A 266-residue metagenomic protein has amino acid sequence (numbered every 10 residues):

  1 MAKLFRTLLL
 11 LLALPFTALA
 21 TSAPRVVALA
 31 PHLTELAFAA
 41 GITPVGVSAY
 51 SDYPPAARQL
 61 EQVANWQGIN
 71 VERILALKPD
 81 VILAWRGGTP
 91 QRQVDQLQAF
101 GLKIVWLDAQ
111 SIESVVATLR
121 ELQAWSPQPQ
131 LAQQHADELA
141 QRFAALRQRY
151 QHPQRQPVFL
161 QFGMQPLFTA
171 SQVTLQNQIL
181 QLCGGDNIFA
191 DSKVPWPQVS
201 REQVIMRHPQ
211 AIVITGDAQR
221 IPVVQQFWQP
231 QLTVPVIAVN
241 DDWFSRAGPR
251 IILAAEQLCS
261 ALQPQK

Functional and structural regions predicted by a protein language model:
R6-A18: Bacterial N-terminal signal peptides
A20-R25, V81, Q91-F168, D186-D191 (+1 more regions): Extracytoplasmic substrate-binding proteins
R25-L77, V81-G88, I188: A short, structured surface patch at a secondary-structure boundary
A30, R86-G87, F162, S192 (+4 more regions): Short secondary-structure boundary segments
T34-A39, Y53-A56, P166-A170, I221-V223 (+1 more regions): Short, solvent-exposed loop/turn elements at domain surfaces
S48, V173-W196, I237-A238: His/Asp/Glu-enriched short active-site or ligand-binding loop at hydrolase and phosphoryl-transfer sites
G68-G87, L102, S200-D217: Proline-aspartate-enriched helix->loop->beta-strand connector
G88-A99, A211-P230: A ligand-binding cleft/hinge motif common to bilobed small-molecule-binding domains
